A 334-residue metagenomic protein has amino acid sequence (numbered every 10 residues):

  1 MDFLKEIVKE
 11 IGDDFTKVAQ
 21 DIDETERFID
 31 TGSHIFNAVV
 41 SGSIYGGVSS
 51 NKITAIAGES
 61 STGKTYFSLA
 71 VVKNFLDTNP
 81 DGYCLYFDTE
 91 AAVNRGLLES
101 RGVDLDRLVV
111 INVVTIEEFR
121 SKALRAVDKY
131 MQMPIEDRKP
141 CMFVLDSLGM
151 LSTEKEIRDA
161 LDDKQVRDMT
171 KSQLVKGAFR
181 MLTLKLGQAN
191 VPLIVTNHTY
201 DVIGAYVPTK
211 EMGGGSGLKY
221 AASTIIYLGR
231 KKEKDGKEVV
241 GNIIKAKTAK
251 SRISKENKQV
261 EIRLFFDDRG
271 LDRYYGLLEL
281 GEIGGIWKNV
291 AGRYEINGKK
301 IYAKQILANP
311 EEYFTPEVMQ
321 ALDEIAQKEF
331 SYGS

Functional and structural regions predicted by a protein language model:
M1-R107, F119-D128: The Walker A/P-loop phosphate-binding site
V18-E24, I35, K164, G241-N242 (+2 more regions): Peripheral, non-AAA+ core regions of ATP-driven protein-machinery
V93, L151-S152, V202-I203: Catalytic P-loop NTPase motifs of RecA-like helicase/translocase cores
R101-L108, D159-D168, K210-G215: A short alpha->loop->secondary-structure connector
L108-V114: Short acidic-hydrophobic, aromatic-tinged amphipathic segments that line or gate anion-handling sites
V114-N190: Phosphate-binding/switch loop-helix module in NTP-utilizing enzymes
D168-G284: Phosphate-binding/switch region of NTP-binding enzymes
N289-S334: Terminal-proximal interaction/regulatory segments of ATP-powered molecular machines
